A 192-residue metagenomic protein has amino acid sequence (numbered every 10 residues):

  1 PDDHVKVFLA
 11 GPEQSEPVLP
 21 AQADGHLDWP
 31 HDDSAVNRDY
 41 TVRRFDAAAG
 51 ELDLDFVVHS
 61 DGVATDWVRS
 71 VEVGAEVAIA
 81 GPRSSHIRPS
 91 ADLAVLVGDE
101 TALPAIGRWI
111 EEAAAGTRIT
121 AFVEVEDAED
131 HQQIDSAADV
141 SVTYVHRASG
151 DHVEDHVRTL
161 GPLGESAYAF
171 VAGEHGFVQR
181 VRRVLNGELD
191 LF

Functional and structural regions predicted by a protein language model:
P1-F192: Extended, composition-driven regions rather than compact fold-specific motifs
